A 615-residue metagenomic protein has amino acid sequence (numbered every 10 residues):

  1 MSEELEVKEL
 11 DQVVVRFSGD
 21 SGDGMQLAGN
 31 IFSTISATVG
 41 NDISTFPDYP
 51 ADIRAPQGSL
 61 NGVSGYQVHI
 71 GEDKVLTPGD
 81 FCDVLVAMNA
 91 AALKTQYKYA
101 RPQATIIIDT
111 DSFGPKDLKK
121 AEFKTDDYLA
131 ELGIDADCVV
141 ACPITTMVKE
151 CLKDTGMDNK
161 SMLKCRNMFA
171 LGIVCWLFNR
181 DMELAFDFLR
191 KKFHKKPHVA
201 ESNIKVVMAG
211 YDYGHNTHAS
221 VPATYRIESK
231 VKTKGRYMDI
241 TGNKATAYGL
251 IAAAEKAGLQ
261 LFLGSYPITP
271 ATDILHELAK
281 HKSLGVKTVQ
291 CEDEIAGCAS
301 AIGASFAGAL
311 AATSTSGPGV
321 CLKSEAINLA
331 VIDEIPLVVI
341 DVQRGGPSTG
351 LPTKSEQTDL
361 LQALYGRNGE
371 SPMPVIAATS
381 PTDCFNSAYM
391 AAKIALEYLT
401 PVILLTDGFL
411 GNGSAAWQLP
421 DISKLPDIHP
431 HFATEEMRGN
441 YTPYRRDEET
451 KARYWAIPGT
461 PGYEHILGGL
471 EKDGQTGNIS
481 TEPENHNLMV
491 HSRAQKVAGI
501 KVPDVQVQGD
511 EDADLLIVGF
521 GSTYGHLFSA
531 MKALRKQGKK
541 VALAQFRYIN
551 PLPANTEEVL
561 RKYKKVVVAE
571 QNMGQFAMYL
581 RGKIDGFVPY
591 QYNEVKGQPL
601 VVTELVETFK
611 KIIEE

Functional and structural regions predicted by a protein language model:
S2-A257, E558: Active-site cofactor/cluster-binding pocket
Q12, D52, E150-L152, A219-G235 (+6 more regions): Gly-rich Lys/Arg/Thr-decorated short loops/hinges at beta-loop-alpha junctions or inter-strand turns that position
Q12-A100, Y248, T269-Y365, P374-L396: Thiamine diphosphate
V13-D20, A170-G172, L261-G264, A311-S314 (+4 more regions): Short glycine-rich or small-residue beta-strand-to-loop segments that form or flank ligand, phosphate, metal/Fe-S
Y49-P50, V206, I227-V231, Y266-P270 (+5 more regions): A glycine-rich phosphate-binding loop feature that marks nucleotide/adenosyl-phosphate handling sites
P50-R54, F113-D117, M147, I295-G297 (+6 more regions): Short gly/pro/ser/thr-enriched loop/turn and capping motifs at secondary-structure boundaries
G79, I134-T145, K354-I403, D407 (+2 more regions): Conserved thiamine diphosphate
I240-G249, A257, A392, L396-E615: Flexible, low-complexity linker and terminal segments
